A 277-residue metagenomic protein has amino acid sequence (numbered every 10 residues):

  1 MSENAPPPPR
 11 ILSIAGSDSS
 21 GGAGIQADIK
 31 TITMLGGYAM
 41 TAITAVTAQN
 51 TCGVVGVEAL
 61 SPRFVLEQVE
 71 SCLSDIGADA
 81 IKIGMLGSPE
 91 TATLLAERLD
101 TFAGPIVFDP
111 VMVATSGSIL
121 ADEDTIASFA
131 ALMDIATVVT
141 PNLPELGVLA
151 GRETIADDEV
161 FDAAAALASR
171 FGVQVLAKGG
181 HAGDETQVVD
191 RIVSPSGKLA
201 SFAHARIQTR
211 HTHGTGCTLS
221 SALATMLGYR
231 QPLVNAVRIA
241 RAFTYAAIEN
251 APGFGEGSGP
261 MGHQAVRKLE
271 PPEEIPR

Functional and structural regions predicted by a protein language model:
S2-P8, G24, T186-F202: Acidic-glycine-rich active-site phosphate/pyrophosphate-binding loop
S2-S13, I29-T115: Conserved N-terminal subdomain of the carbohydrate kinase-like
P8, A59, V234-R277: Charged C-terminal helix
I14-S20, L199-H213: Short pre-catalytic strand/loop immediately N-terminal to key active-site residues, enriched for Gly-Thr
T31, G147-V148, T209-L233: Short, small-residue alpha-helix embedded
L35-M40, K198-A200, M226-A240: Phosphate-handling active-site elements
E123-L199: Conserved phosphate/ATP/ADP-binding segment of small-molecule kinases
